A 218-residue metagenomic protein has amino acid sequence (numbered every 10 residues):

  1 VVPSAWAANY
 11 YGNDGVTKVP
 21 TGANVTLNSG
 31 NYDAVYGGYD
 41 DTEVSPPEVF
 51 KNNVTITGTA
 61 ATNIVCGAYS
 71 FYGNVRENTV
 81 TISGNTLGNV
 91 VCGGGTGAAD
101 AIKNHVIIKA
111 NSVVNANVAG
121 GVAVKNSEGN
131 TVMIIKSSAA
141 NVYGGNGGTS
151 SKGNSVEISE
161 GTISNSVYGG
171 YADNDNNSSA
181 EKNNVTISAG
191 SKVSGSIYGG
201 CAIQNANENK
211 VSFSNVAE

Functional and structural regions predicted by a protein language model:
V1-A34, D40-I64, S70-N89, G95-N117 (+4 more regions): Surface-exposed loop/turn motifs in large extracellular/passenger domains
